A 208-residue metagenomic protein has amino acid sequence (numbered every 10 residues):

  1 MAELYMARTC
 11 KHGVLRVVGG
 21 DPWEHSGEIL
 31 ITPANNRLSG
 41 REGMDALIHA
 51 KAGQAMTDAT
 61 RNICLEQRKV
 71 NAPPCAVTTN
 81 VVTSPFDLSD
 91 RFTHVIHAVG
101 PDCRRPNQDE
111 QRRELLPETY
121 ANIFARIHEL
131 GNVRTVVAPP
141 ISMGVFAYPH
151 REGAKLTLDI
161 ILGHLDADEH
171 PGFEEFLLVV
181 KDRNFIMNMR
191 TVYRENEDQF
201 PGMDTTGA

Functional and structural regions predicted by a protein language model:
M1-A208: Macrodomain-like recognition of ADP-ribose-binding/processing modules
